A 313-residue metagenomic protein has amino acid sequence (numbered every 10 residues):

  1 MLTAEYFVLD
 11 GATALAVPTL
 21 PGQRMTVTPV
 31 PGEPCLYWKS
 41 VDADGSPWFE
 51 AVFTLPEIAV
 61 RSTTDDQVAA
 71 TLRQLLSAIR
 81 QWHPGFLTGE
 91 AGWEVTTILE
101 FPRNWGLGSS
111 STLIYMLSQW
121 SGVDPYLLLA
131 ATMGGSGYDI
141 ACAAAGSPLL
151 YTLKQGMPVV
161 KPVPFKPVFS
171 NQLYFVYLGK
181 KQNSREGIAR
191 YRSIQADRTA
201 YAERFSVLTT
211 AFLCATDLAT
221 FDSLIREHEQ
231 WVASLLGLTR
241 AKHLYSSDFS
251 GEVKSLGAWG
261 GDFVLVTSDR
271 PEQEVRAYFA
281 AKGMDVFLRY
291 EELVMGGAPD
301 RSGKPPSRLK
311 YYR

Functional and structural regions predicted by a protein language model:
V8, V17, R24-G89, T97-I98 (+3 more regions): C-terminal nucleotide
V95-W105: Short acidic, glycine/Ser/Thr-rich loop/turn "cap" segments at secondary-structure junctions
N104-P125: DPxDG-like acidic metal-binding loop motif
